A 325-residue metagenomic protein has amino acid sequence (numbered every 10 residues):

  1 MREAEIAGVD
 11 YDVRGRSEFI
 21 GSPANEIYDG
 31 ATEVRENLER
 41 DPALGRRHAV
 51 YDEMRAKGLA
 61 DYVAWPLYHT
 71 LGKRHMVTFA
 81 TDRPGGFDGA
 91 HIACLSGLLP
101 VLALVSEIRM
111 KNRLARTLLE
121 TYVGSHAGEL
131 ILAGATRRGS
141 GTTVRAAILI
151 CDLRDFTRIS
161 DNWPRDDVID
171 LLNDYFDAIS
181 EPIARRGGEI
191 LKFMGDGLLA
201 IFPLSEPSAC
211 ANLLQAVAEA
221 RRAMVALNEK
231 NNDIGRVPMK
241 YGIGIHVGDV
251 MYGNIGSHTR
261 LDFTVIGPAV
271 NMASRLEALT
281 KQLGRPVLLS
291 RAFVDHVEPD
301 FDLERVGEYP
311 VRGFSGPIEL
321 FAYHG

Functional and structural regions predicted by a protein language model:
M1-A60: Regulatory sensory and allosteric helical modules in signal-transduction proteins and certain transcription factors
A60-T70: A short, aliphatic-rich beta-strand micro-motif
R74-V77, L320: Short glycine-/small-residue motifs
V77-S96, V265: Regulatory loop-to-helix N-cap segments in sensory/regulatory domains that couple ligand/signal detection
H91-T143: Regulatory cytosolic signal-relay segments
R137-Q215: Catalytic NTP-binding/metal-coordinating core of nucleotidyl cyclase/transferase enzymes
N173-G187, L204-I243, V247, P268-L279: Alpha-helical scaffold within the catalytic cores of cyclic-nucleotide enzymes
V250, A273, T280-G325: Cytosolic regulatory/linker segments at or just downstream of nucleotide-handling modules in signal-transduction
